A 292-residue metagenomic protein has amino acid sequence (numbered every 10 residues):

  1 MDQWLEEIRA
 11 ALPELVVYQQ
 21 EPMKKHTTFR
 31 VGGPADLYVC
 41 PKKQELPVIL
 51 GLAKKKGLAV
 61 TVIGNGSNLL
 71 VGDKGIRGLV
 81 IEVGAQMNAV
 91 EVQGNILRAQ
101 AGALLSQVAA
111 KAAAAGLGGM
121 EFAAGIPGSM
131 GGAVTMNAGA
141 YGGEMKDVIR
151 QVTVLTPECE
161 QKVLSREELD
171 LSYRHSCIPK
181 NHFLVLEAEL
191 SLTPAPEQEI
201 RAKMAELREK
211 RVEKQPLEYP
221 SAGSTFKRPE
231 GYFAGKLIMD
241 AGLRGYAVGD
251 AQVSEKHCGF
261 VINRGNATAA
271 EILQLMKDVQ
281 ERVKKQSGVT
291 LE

Functional and structural regions predicted by a protein language model:
D2-M130: Anion-binding (especially nucleotide phosphate/pyrophosphate-binding) glycine-rich loop and adjoining beta-alpha core
Q3-A10, Q44-G57, E91-N95, A110 (+7 more regions): Replace "anionic and nucleotidyl ligands
Y18-Q19, L155-Q274, E281-R282, Q286-E292: Phosphate/pyrophosphate- and phosphate-bearing ligand-binding catalytic cores of soluble enzymes
G32-G33, Y38-Q44, L70-N88, T135-R166 (+1 more regions): Structural signature of FAD isoalloxazine-binding scaffolds in flavoprotein oxidoreductases
D36, N68-L70, I76-E82, S106 (+7 more regions): Short, electropositive, low-hydrophobicity segments enriched in small/polar residues
N68-L69, A109-A112, M120-A124, N137-E144 (+2 more regions): A generic local secondary-structure boundary/capping motif
L105, A109, A123, P127 (+4 more regions): Hydrophobic, well-ordered secondary-structure segments
